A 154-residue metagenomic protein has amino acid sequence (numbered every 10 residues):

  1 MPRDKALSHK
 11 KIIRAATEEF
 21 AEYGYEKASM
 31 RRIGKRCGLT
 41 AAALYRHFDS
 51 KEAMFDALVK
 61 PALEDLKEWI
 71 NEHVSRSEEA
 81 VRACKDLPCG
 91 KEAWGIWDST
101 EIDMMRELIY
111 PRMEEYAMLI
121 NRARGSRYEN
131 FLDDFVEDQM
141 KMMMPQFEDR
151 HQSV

Functional and structural regions predicted by a protein language model:
M1-K5: N-terminal intrinsically disordered/low-complexity leader segments
A6, E26, Y45, A62-W69: Polyanion-binding and phosphate-handling cores
K11-E18, E22, R32, R36 (+6 more regions): Alpha-helical structural segments
G38-F48: Short hydrophobic/aromatic patch on the recognition helix
A80-E92, D103-S126: Amphipathic alpha-helical segments used for helix-helix packing
P111-R124, F135-V154: Hydrophobic alpha-helical bundle segments that form small-molecule/ligand-binding pockets
